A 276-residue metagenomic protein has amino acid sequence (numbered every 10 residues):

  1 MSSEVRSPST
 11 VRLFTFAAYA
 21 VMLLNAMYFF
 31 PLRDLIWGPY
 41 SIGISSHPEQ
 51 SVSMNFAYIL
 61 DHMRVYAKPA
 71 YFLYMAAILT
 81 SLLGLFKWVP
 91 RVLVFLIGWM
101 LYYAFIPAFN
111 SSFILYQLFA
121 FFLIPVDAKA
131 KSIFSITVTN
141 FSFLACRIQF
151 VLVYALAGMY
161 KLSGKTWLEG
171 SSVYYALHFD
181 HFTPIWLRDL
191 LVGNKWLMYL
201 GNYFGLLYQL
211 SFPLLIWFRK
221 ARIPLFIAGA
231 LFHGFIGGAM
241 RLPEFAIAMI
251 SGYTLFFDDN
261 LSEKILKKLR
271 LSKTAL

Functional and structural regions predicted by a protein language model:
M1-L276: Alpha-helical membrane-anchoring segments
